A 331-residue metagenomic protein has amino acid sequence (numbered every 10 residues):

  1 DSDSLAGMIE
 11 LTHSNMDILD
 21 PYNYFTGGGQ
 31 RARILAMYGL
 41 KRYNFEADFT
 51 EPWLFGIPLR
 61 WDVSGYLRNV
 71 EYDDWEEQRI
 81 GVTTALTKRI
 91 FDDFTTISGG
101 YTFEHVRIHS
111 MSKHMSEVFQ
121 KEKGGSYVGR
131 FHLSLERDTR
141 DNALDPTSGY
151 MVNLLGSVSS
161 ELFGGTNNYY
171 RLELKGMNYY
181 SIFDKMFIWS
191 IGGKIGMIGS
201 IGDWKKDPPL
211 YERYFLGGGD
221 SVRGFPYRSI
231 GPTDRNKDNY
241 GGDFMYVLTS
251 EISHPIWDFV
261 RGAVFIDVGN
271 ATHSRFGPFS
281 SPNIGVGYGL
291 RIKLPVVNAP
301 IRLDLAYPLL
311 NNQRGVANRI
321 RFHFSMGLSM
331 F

Functional and structural regions predicted by a protein language model:
D1, D20-L40, R60-E71, Y150-L162 (+3 more regions): Transmembrane beta-strand segments that form the barrel wall of outer-membrane beta-barrel proteins
D1-S4, M8-S14, R107-F259, V264-V268 (+4 more regions): C-terminal outer-membrane beta-barrel translocator/porin domains of Gram-negative envelope proteins and their
S2-R33, Y38-F49, F55-W61, E77-I80: Outer-membrane beta-barrel translocator/receptor signature
M8, R31-L35, E46-D48, R60-S64 (+8 more regions): Residue-level detector of the transmembrane beta-barrel scaffold of outer-membrane proteins
T12-S14, E46-P52, Y66, T83-R89 (+6 more regions): Transmembrane beta-barrel domains of outer membrane proteins
M16-I18, K41, L54-G56, R89-D93 (+5 more regions): Outer-membrane beta-barrel channels and translocator barrels
K41-Y127, F131-L133: Transmembrane beta-barrel wall of Gram-negative outer-membrane proteins
G277-F331: C-terminal beta-signal and terminal closure region of outer-membrane beta-barrel proteins
